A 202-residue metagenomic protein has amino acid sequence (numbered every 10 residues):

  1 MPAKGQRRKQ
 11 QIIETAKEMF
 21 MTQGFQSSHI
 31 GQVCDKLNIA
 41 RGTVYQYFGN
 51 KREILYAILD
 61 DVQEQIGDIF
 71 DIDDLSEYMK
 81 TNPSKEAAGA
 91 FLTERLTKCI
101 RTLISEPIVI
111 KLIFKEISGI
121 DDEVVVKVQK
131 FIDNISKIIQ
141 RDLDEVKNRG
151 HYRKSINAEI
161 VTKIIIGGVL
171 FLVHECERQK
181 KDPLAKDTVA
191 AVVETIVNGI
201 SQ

Functional and structural regions predicted by a protein language model:
M1-R7, E77-Y78: N-terminal intrinsically disordered/low-complexity leader segments
Q11, T15, M19-I58: Helix-turn-helix
A57, D71-S105, I165, K186: Hydrophobic alpha-helical connector segments
D60-G67: Short, basic, alpha-helical segments at the C-terminal edge of helix-turn-helix-like DNA-binding modules
D71, R101-S105, D122-R149, E159-K163: Amphipathic alpha-helical packing segments from all-alpha helical-bundle domains
D74-T81, I110-I117, C176-K180: Secondary-structure edge/capping motif, primarily at the C-terminal ends of alpha-helices and the immediately following
F91, T102-E123, H174: Amphipathic alpha-helical segments used for helix-helix packing
F114, K147-E194: Hydrophobic/aromatic-rich alpha-helical bundle segments in the mid-to-C-terminal region
